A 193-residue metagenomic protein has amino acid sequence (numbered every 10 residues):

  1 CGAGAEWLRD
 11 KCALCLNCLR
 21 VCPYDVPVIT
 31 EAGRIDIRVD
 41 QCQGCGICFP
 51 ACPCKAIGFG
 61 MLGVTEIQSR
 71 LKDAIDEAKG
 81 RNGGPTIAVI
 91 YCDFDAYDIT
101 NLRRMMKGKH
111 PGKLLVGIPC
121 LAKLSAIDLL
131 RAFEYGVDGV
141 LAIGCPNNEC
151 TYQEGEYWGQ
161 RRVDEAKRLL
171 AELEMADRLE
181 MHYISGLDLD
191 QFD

Functional and structural regions predicted by a protein language model:
C1, N17-Q43, I47-E66, R70: Iron-sulfur cluster-binding cysteine motifs and their immediate structural context in ferredoxin-like electron-transfer
C1-A3, I29, K107-K113: Gly-rich Lys/Arg/Thr-decorated short loops/hinges at beta-loop-alpha junctions or inter-strand turns that position
W7: Catalytic cores of glycan-processing enzymes that make or break glycosidic bonds
F49, G60-D193: Iron-sulfur-associated redox domains of electron-transfer enzymes in respiratory and anaerobic energy metabolism
